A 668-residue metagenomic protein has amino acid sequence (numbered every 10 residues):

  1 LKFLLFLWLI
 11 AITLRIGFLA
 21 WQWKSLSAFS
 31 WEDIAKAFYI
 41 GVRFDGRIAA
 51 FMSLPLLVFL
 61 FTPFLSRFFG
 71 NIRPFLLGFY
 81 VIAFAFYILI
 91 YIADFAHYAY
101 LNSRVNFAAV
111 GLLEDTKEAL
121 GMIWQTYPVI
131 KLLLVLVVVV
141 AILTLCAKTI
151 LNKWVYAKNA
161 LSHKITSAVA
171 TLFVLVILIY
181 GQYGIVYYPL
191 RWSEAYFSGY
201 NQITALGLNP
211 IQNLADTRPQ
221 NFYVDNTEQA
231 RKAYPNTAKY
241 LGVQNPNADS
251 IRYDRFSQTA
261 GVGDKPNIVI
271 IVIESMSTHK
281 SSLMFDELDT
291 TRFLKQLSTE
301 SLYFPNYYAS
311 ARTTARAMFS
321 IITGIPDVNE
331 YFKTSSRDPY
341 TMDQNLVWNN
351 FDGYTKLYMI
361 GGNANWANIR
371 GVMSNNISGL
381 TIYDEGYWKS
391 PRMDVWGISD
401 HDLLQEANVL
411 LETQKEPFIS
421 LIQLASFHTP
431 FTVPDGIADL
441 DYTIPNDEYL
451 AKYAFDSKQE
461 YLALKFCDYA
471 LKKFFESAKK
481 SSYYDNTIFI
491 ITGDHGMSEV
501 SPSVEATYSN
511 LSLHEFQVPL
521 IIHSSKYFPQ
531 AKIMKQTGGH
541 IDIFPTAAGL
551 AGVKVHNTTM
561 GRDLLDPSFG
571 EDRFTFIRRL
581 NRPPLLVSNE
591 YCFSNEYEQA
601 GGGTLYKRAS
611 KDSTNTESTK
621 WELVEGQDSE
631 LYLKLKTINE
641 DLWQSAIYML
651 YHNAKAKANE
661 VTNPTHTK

Functional and structural regions predicted by a protein language model:
L1-V224: Transmembrane and membrane-interface helices of multi-pass, inner-membrane envelope-modifying transferases
I10, L113-K117, L208-I211, T227-A230 (+6 more regions): Alpha-helix initiation and N-capping motif
L26-S30, L101-N106, E118, W124-V129 (+7 more regions): General structural signal for secondary-structure boundaries
R67-I72, Y80-A83, Y100, H163 (+10 more regions): A broad, low-specificity signal for short, low-complexity segments enriched in glycine/proline and polar/charged
G70-N71, N226-P235, K333-P339, G561-R562: Short alpha-helical "patches" and their helix-cap loops
E114-G121, Q125, L151-Y156, Y234-A238 (+4 more regions): Short, highly charged low-complexity linear segments
D115, G199-I203, G207-S257, D264-K265 (+1 more regions): The feature marks either
G242-K668: Solvent-exposed soluble domains appended to multi-pass membrane proteins
